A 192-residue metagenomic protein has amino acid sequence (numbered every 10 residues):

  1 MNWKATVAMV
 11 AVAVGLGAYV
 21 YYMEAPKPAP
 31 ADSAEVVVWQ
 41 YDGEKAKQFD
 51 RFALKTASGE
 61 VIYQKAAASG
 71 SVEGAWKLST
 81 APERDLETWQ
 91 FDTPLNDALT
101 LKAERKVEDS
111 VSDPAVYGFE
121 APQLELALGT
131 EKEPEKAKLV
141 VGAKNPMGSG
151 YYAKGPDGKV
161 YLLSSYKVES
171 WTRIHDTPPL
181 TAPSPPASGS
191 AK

Functional and structural regions predicted by a protein language model:
M1-K192: A short-motif feature that recognizes glycine-rich, charge-decorated loops that bind or process nucleotide phosphates
